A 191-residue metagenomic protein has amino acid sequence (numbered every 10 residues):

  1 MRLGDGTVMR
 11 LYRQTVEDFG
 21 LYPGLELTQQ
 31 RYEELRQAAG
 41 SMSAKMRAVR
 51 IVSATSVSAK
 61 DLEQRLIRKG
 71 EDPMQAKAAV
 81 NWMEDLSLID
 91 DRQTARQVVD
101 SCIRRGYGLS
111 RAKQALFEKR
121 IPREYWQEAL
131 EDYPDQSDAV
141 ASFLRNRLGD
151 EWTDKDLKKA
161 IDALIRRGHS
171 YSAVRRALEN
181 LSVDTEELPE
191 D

Functional and structural regions predicted by a protein language model:
M1-D191: An alpha-helical, amphipathic repeat domain used for nucleic-acid recognition, typified by the mTERF helical solenoid
